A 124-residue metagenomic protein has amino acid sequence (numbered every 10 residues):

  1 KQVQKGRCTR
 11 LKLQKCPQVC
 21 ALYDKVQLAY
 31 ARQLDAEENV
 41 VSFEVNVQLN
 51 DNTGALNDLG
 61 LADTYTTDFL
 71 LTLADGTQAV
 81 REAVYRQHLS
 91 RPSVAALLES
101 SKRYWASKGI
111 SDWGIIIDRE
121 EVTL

Functional and structural regions predicted by a protein language model:
K1-L124: Electrostatic, structured charged patches in enzyme active sites and in nucleic-acid/phosphate-binding
